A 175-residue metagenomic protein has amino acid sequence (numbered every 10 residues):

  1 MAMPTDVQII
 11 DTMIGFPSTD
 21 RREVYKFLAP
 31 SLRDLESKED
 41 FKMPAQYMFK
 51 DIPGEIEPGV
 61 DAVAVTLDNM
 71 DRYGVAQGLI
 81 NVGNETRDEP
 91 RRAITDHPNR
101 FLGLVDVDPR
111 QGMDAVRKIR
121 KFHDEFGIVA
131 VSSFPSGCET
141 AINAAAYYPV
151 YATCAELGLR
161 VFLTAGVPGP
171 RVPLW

Functional and structural regions predicted by a protein language model:
M1-L79: An N-terminally biased module of ancient metal coordination in phosphate/nucleic-acid-related enzymes
A76-Q77, V82-W175: Active-site gating/metal-coordination segments in enzymes
